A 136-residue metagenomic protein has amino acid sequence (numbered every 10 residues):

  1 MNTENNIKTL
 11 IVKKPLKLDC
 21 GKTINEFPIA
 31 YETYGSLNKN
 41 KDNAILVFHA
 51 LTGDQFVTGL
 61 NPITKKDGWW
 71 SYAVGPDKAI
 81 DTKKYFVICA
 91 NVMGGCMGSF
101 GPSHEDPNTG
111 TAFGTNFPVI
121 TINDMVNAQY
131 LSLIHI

Functional and structural regions predicted by a protein language model:
M1-A44: Catalytic-loop region of hydrolases
I7-K14, T52-D54, P107-G110: Generic detector of short, locally flexible boundary/turn motifs and exposed helical patches
K17-C20, V74-K78, L131-S132: Catalytic micro-motifs at enzyme active sites that drive phosphoryl/nucleotidyl and oxygen chemistry
I24, I63, V119-I122: Flexible, glycine- and charge-enriched loops at secondary-structure boundaries
E32, L37, D42-S103: N-terminal cap/lid subdomain of alpha/beta-hydrolase-fold enzymes
F100-S132: Active-site-proximal, glycine-rich beta->alpha crossover segments in alpha/beta enzymes that shape flexible
I134-I136: Conserved small/polar residues in nucleotide/adenosyl-binding loops
